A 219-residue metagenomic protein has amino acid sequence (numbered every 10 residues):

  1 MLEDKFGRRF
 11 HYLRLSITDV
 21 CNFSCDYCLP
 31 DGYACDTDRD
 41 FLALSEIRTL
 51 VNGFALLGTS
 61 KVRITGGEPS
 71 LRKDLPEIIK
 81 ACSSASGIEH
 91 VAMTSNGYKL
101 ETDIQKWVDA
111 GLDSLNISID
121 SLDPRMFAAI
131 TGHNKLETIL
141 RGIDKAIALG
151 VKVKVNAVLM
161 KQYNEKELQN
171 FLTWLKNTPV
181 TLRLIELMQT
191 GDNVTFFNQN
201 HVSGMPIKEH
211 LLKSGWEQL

Functional and structural regions predicted by a protein language model:
M1-E3: Radical SAM enzyme core and accessory elements
K5-S45: Canonical Radical SAM [4Fe-4S] cluster-binding loop centered on the CxxxCxxC motif and its immediate flanking residues
Y33-T37, D123-I130, G191-T195: A short acidic, helix-capping loop that chelates divalent metal ions and anchors anionic groups
F41-L44, H133, N198-H201, M205: Short, conserved loop/turn and helix-capping segments at secondary-structure boundaries that abut family-defining
L44-R63, L71-T181: Radical SAM/AdoMet-radical enzyme domain recognition
E68: Conserved G/P- and acidic residue-centered "switch" motifs that form tight phosphate/ATP-binding loops in soluble
N164, L168, N177, T181-L219: A C-terminal junction/extension of Radical SAM enzymes
